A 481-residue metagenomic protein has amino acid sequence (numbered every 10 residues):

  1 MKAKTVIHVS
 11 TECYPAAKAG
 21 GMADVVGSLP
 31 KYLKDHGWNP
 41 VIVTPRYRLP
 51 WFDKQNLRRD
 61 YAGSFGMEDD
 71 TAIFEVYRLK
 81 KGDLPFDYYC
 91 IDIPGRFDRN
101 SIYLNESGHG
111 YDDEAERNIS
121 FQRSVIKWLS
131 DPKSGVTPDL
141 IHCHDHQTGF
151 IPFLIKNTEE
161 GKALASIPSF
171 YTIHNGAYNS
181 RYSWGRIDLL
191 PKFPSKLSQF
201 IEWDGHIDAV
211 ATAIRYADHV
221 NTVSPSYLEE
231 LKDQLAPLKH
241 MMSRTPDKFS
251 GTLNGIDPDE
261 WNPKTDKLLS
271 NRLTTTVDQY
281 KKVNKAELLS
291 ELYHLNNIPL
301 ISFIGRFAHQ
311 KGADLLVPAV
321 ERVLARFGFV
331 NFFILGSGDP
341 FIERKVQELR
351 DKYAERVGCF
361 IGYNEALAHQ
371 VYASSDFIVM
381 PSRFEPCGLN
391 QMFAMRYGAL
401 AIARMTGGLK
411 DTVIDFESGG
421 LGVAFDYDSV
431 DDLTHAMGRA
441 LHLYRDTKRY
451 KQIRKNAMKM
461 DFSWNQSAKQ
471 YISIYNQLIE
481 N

Functional and structural regions predicted by a protein language model:
M1-N481: Catalytic cores of nucleotide-sugar-dependent glycosyltransferases that transfer UDP/GDP/TDP-activated
